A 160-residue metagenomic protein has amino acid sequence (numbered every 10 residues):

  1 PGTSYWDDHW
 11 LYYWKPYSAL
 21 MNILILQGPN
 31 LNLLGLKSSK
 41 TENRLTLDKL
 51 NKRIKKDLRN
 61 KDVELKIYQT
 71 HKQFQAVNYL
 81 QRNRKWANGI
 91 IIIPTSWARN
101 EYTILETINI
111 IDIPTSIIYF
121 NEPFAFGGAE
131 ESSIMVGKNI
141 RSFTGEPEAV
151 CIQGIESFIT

Functional and structural regions predicted by a protein language model:
L20-L24: Extreme N-terminal starter segment of soluble prokaryotic enzymes
P29-L31, T95-A98, N121-P123: Short glycine-rich anion-binding loops that position phosphate/pyrophosphate groups of nucleotides and phosphorylated
L33-K49: Glycine- and acidic-residue-enriched helix-capping/strand-helix junction motifs
E64-F74: Short beta->alpha junction loops
N83-I90: Short acidic/histidine-rich motifs immediately flanking catalytic phosphotransfer sites in two-component signaling
L105-G128: Short, acidic/small-residue loops that bind anionic groups at enzyme active sites
F124-T160: Short, glycine-/small-residue-rich phosphate/pyrophosphate-handling segment
